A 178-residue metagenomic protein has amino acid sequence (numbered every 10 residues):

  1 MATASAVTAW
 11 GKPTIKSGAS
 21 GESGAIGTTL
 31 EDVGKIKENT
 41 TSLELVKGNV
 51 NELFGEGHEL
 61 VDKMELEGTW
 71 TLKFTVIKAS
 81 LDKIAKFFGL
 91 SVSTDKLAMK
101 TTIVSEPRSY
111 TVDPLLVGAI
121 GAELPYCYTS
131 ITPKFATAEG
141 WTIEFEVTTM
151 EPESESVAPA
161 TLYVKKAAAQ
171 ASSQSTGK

Functional and structural regions predicted by a protein language model:
A2-I84, L124-T142: Solvent-exposed edge beta-strands and adjacent loop segments that serve as assembly or binding interfaces
K12-E31, S93-T102, P152-P159: Short secondary-structure boundary segments
T71-T75, S109-T111, E144-T148: Beta-strand secondary-structure signal
V76-S80, P114-G118, T149-E153: Beta-strand elements of well-folded, non-transmembrane domains
I77-M99: Charged, amphipathic alpha-helical segments
V92-T111, K165-K178: Short, cationic low-complexity segments
L97-P133: Acidic-leaning, charged glycine-interspersed low-complexity segments
A119-K178: Mixed-charge, glycine-accented linear interaction segment located at domain edges/termini
